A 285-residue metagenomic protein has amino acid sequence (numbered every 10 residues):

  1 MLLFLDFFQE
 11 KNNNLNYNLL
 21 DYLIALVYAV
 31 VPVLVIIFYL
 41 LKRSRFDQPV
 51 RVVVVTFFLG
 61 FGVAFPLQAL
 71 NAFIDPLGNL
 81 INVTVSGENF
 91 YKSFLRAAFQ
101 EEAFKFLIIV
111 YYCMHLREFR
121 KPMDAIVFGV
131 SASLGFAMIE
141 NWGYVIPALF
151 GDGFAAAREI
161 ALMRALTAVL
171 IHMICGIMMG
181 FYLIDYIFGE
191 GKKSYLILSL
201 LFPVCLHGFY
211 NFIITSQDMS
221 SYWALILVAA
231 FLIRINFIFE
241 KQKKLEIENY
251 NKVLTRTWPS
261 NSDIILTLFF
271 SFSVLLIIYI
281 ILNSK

Functional and structural regions predicted by a protein language model:
M1-K285: Hydrophobic alpha-helical segments at protein termini of multi-pass membrane proteins
